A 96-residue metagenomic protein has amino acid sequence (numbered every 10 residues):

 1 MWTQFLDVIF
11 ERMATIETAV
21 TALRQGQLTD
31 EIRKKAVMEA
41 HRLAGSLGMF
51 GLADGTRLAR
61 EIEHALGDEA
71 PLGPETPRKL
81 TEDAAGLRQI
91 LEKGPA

Functional and structural regions predicted by a protein language model:
M1-V37, T76-L91, P95: Long, amphipathic alpha-helical coiled-coil segments characteristic of histidine-phosphotransfer scaffolds
D30-D68: Extended, amphipathic alpha-helices with heptad-repeat/coiled-coil or helix-bundle character that serve as
R60-D83: Charged low-complexity stretches with an acidic bias
